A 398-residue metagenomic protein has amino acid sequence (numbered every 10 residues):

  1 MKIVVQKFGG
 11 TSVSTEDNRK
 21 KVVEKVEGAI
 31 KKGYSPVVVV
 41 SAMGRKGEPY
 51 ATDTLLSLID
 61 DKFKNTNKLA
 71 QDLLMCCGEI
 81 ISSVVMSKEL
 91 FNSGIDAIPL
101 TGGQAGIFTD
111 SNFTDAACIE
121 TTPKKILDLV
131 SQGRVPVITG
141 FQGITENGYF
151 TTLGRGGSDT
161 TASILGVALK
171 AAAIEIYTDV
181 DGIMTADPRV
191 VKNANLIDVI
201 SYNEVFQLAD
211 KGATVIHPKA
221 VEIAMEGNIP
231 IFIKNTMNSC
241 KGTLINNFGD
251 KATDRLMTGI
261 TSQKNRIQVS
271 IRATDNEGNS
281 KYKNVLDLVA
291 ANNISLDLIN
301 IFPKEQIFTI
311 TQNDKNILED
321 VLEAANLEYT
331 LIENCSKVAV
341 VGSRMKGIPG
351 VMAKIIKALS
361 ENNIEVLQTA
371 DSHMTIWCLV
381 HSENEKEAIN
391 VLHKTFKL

Functional and structural regions predicted by a protein language model:
M1-V221, V380-H381: Nucleotide/pyrophosphate-binding catalytic subdomain
Y34, I95, I229, I294 (+1 more regions): Short phosphate-binding/catalytic loops that engage adenosine nucleotides
V130-T145, L208-F232, R272-T274, G278 (+2 more regions): Electropositive, surface-exposed helix/loop patches at the edges of structured domains that serve as adaptable
A173-Y177, I231-I233, D297: Short hydrophobic alpha-helical runs that function as membrane-insertion/retention elements
F206-R272: A conserved active-site cap/scaffold subdomain adjacent to cofactor or substrate pockets
L244-L398: A conserved regulatory-domain signal marking ACT and ACT-like small-molecule sensing domains and adjacent regulatory
